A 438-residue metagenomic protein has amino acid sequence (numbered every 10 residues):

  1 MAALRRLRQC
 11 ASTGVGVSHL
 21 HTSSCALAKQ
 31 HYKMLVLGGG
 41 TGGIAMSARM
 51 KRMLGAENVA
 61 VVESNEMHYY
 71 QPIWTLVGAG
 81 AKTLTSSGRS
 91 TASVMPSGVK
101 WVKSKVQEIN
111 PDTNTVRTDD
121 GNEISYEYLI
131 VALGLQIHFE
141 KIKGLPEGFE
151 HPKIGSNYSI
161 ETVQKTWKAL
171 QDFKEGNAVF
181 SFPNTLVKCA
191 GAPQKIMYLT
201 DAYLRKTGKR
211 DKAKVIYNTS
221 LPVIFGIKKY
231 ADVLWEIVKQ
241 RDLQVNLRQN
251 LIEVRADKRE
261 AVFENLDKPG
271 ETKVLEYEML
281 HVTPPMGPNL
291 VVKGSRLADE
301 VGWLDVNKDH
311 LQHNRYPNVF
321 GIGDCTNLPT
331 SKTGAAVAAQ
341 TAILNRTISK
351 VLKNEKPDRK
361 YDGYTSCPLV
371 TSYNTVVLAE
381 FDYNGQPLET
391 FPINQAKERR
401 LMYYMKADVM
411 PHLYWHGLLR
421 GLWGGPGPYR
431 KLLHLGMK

Functional and structural regions predicted by a protein language model:
A2-H31, V99-G208, G270, H281: FAD-binding core/adjacent interface of flavoenzyme oxidoreductases
A3, C25-K100, N184-K228: Beta1-alpha1 glycine-rich phosphate/pyrophosphate-binding loop at the start of Rossmann-like nucleotide-binding domains
A56, S97-I109, T113-V116, I124 (+2 more regions): A Rossmann-like FAD-binding core segment of flavoenzymes
V59-V61, A178, V215, L280 (+1 more regions): Hydrophobic/aromatic residues located in beta-strands of well-ordered beta-sheets within soluble catalytic
H138, E147-K174, E276-A339, S349: FAD-site-proximal beta/loop scaffold in flavoenzymes
A202, V337-G363, L369: Internal hydrophobic alpha-helix adjacent to the cofactor/substrate pocket in enzyme cavities
L378-K438: C-terminal auxiliary extensions adjacent to catalytic cores
